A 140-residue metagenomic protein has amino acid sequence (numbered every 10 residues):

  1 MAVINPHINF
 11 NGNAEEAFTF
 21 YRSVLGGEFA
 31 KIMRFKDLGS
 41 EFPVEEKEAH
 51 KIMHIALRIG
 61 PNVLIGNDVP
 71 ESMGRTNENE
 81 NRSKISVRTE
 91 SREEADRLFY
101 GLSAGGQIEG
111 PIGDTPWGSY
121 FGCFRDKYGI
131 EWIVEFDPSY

Functional and structural regions predicted by a protein language model:
M1-G110, C123-Y140: Glyoxalase I/VOC metalloenzyme domain signal
K51, P116-S119: Short, small/polar residue-rich loop motifs at catalytic or cofactor-binding pockets
